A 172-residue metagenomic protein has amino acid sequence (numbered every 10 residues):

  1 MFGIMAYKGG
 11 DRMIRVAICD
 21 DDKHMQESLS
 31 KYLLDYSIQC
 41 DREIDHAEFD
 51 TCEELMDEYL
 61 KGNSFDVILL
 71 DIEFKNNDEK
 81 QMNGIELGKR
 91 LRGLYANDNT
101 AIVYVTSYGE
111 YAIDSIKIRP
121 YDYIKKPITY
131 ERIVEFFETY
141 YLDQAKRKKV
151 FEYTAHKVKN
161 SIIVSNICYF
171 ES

Functional and structural regions predicted by a protein language model:
M1-R12: Short, Lys/Arg-enriched N-terminal segments with co-localized hydrophobic residues within the first ~10-30 amino acids
I14-M25, L29-L33: Conserved acidic segment of CheY-like receiver
I18, E48, Y104-V105: Conserved SAM-binding loop
E27-Y36, L55, L87-R92: Short, well-ordered amphipathic alpha-helices
S30, E48-V67: Acidic, metal-coordinating helix/loop segments flanking the phosphotransfer/catalytic sites of two-component signaling
S37-H46, D98-T100: A generic structural motif
F65-R147: CheY-like receiver
E135-S172: Conserved binding/recognition cores within well-folded domains
